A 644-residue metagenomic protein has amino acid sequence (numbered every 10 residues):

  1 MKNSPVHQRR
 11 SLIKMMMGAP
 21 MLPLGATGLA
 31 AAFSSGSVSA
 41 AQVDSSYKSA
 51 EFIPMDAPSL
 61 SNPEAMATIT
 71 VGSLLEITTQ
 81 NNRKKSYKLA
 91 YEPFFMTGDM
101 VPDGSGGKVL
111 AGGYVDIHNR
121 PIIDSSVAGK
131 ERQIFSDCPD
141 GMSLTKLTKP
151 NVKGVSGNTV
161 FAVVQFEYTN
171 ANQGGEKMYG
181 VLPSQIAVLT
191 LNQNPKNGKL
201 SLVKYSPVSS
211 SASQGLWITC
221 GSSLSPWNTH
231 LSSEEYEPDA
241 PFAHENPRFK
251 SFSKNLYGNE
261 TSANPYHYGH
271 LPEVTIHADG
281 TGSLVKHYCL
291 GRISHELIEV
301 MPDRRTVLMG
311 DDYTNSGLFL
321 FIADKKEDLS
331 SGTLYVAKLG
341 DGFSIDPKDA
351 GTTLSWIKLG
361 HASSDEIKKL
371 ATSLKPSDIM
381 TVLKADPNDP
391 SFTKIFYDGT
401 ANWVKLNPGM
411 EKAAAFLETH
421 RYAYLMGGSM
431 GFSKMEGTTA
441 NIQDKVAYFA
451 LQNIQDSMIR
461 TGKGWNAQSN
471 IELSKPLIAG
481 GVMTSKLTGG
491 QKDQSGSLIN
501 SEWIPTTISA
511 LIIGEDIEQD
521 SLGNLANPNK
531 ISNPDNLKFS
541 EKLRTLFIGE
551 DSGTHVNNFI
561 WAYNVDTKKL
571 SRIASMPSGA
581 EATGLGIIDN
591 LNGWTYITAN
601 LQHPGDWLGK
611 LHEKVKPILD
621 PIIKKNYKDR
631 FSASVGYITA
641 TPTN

Functional and structural regions predicted by a protein language model:
M1-T27, A31-S35: N-terminal secretory signal peptides
P23, L29, A41-N644: Conserved small-residue
S37-S39: Cleavable N-terminal signal peptides
